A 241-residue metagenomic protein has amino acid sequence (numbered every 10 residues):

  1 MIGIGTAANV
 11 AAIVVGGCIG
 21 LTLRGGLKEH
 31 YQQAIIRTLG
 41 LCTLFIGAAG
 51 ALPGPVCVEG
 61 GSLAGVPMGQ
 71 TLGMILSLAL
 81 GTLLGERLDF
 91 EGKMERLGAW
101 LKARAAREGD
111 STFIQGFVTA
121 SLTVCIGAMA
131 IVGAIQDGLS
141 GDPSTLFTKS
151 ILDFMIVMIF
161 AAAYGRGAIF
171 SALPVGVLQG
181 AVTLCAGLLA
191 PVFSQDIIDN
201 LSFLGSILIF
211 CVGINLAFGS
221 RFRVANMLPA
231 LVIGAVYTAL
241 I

Functional and structural regions predicted by a protein language model:
M1, E29-H30, L88-G116: Intrinsically disordered, low-complexity non-transmembrane regions of multi-pass membrane transporters
M1-A7, Y31-Q32, E59-G73, L139-T145 (+2 more regions): Interfacial loop-to-helix junctions that mark the boundaries of transmembrane helices in multi-pass membrane
A8-G16, G20, R24, G40-L41 (+16 more regions): Alpha-helical transmembrane segments in multi-pass membrane proteins
T22-E29, L52-G60: Short, hydrophobic transmembrane alpha-helix segments
Y31-L41, G98-W100, A168-L178, A225-V232: Cytoplasmic-side transmembrane-helix entry/capping segments in multi-pass membrane proteins
L39-P55: A generic, lipid-embedded transmembrane alpha helix
A49-G54, G85-R104, G213-F222: Transmembrane helix exit motif
K102, S111-L188: Helix-loop-helix junctions within the multi-pass membrane cores of secondary transporters/permeases
